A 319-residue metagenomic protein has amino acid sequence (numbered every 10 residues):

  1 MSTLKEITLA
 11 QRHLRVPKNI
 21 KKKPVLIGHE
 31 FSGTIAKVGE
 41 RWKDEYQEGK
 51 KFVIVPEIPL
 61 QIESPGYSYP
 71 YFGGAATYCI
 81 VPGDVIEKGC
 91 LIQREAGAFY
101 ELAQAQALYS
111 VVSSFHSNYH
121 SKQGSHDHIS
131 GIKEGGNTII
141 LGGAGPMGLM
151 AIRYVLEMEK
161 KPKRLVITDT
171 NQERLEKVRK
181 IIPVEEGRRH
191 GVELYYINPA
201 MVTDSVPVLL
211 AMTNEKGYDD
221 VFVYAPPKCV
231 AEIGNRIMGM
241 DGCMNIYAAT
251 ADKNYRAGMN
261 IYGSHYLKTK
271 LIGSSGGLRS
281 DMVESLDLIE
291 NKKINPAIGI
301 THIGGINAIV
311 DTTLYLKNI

Functional and structural regions predicted by a protein language model:
E6-I58, V85: Glycine-rich beta-strand-centered segment in the early N-terminal region that forms part of a ligand/cofactor-binding
I20, H29, P56-G136: NAD(P)H dinucleotide-binding glycine-rich loop of Rossmann-like/cofactor-binding domains, especially the beta1-alpha1
V38, A107, G142-G145: Glycine-rich Rossmann-fold phosphate-binding loop(s) that bind the pyrophosphate of adenine dinucleotide cofactors
Q47-K50, K133, G239: Residue-level recognition of short, solvent-exposed, well-ordered loop/turn junctions that link secondary-structure
G135, L141, I152-V230: Adenosine-nucleotide cofactor-binding segment
P146-M147, R174: Hydrophobic/small residue at the entry helix of a nucleotide-binding pocket
R179-V184, K228-N291: Glycine-rich phosphate-binding loop and adjacent beta-alpha segment of Rossmann(oid) nucleotide-cofactor-binding
K180, T203-P207, E232-R236, R279-I319: C-terminal hydrophobic helical "lid"/dimerization subdomain of Rossmann-like NAD(P)H-dependent oxidoreductases
